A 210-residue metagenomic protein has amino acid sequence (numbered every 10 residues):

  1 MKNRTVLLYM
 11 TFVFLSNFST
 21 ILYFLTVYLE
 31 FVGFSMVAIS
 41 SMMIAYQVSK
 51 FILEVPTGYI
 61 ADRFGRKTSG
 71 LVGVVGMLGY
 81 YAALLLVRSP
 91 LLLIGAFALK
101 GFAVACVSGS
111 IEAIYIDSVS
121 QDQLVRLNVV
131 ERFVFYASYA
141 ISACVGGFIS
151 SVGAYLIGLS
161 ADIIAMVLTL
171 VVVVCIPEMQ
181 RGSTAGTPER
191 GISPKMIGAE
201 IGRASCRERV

Functional and structural regions predicted by a protein language model:
M1-F51, R203-R209: Helix-loop boundary and gating motifs at the non-cytosolic
M1-V6, P177-R209: Juxtamembrane intracellular "pre-TM" segments in multi-pass secondary transporters
F14, Y80, L91-V107: Hydrophobic core of transmembrane alpha-helices in multi-pass small-molecule transporters, especially MFS/SLC-type
F31, Y139-S160: Transmembrane alpha-helix termini and helix-breaking/packing motifs in multi-pass membrane transporters
V75-S89: C-terminal ends and interior cores of transmembrane alpha-helices in multi-pass membrane transporters/permeases
A98-Y136: Cytoplasmic helix-loop-helix junction between adjacent transmembrane helices in 12-TM secondary transporters
I157-C175: Symmetry-related core transmembrane helices of the 12-TM Major Facilitator Superfamily/SLC fold
